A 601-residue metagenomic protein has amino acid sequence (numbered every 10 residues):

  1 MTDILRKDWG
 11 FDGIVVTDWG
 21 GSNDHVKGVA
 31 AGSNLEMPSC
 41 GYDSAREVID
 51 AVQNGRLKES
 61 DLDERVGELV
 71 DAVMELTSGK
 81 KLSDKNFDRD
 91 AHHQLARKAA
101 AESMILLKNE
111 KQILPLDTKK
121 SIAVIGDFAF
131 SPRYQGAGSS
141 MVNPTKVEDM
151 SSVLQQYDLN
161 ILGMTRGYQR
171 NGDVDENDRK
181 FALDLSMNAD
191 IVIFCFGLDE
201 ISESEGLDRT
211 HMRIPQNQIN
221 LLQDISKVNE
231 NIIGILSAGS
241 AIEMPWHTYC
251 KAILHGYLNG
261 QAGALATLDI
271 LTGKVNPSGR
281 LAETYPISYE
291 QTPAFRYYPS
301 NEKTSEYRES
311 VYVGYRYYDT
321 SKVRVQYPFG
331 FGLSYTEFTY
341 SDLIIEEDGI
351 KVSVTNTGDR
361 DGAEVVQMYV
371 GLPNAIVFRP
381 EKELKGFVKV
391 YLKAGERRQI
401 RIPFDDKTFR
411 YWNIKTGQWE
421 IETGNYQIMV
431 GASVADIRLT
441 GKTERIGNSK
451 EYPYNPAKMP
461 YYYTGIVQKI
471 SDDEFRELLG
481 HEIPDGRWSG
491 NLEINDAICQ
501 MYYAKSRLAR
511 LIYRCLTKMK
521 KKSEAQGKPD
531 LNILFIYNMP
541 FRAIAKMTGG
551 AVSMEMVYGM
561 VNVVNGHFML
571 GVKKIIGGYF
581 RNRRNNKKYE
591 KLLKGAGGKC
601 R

Functional and structural regions predicted by a protein language model:
M1, K7-G10, V16-H25, D43-R56 (+1 more regions): C-terminal non-catalytic regions of proteins with extracellular/luminal or membrane-system context
D12-I14, N34-L35: Structural preference for beta-strand elements that scaffold enzyme active sites
N23, A31-M37: Mobile "lid/hinge" segments at catalytic clefts and subdomain interfaces of large enzymes
G28: Membrane-proximal helix-turn-helix segments that form the acceptor-binding/catalytic region of lipid-linked
G32, Y42, V48-K80: Long, well-ordered, tryptophan-enriched scaffold segments
C40, D61-R65, K80-K85, P115-T118 (+1 more regions): Short coil/turn segments at secondary-structure boundaries
S60, D71-I105: Helix-enriched interaction subdomains in cytosolic or periplasmic regions, typified by TIR/SEFIR signaling/NADase cores
